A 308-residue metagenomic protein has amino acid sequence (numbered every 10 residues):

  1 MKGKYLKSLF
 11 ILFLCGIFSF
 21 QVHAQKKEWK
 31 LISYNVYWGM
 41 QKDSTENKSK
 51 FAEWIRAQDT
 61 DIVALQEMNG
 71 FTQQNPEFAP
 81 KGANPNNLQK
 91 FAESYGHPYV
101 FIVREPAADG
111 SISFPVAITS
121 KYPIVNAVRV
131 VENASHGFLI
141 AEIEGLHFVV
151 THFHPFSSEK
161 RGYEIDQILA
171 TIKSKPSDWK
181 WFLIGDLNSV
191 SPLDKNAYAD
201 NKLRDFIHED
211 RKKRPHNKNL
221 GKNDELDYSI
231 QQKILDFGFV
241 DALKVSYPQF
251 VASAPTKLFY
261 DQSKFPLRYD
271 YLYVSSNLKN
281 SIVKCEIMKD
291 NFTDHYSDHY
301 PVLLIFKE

Functional and structural regions predicted by a protein language model:
M1-K27: Bacterial Sec-dependent N-terminal signal peptides
K30-V36, W54-A79, F148, I168-A199 (+4 more regions): Active-site beta-strand/loop signature of hydrolases that rely on acidic residues for catalysis
W38-M40, H152-E159, P215-N219: Surface-exposed cleft-lining segments at the edges of enzyme active sites
W38-T45, A64-L65, S158, P192 (+2 more regions): Short, solvent-exposed loop/turn elements at domain surfaces
D43-S44, Q66-S157: Structured beta-strand-rich core segments of catalytic domains in phosphoester-bond hydrolases
S44-I55: Short, acidic/polar
R56-T60, A92-H97, K121-I124, A170-S177 (+2 more regions): Sec-exported extracytoplasmic/periplasmic mature domains
R129, S174-W179, L193-E308: Metal-dependent phosphoester-hydrolase catalytic domains
